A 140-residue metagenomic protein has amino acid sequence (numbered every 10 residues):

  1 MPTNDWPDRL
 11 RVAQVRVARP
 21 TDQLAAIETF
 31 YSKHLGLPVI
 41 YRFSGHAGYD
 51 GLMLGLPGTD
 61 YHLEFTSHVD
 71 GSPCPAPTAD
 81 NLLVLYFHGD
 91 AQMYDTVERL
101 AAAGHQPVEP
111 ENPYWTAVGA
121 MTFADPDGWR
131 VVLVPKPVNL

Functional and structural regions predicted by a protein language model:
M1-L10, R16, R42, V97-L140: Vicinal oxygen chelate
D5-D8, Y31, P73-P77: A short alpha-helix capping/helix-coil boundary motif
A13-D22, L52-P57, S72-A101, G119-A124 (+1 more regions): Vicinal oxygen chelate
R19-Y61: Core segments of cupin and vicinal oxygen chelate
E28-T29, L63, Y94, V131: Alpha-helical elements of the RecA-like P-loop NTPase motor core of helicases
G45-H46, H68-V69, D90, P113-Y114: Short beta->alpha connector loops
T66-D70, K136-V138: Acetyl-CoA-dependent GNAT
